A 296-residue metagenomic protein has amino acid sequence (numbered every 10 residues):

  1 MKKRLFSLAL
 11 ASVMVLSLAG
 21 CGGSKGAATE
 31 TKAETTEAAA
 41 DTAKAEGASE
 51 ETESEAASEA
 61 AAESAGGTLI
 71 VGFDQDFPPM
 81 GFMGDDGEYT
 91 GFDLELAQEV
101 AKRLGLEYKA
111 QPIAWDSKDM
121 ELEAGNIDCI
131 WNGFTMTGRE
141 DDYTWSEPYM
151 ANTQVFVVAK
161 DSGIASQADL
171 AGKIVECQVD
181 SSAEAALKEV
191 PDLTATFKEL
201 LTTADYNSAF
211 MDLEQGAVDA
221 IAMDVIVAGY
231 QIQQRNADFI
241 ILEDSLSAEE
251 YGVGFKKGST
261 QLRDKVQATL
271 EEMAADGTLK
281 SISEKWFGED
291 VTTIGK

Functional and structural regions predicted by a protein language model:
L18-A33, A40-A48: Bacterial lipoprotein signal-peptidase II cleavage site
A61-G133, D276: Extracytoplasmic small-molecule ligand-binding "clamshell" domains of the periplasmic binding protein/Venus flytrap
Q75, A151-V158, V225, G229 (+2 more regions): Periplasmic-binding protein-like
Q75-P78, Y89-K102, F134, V155-N207 (+2 more regions): Bilobed "Venus flytrap"/periplasmic-binding protein-like clamshell domains and structurally analogous long
L94, K109-E121, L200-Q215, E249: Short helix-initiation/N-cap motifs at beta->coil->alpha
L94-R103, D161-I164, K173-I174, V179-S182 (+1 more regions): Extended ligand-binding regions for polar small-molecule ligands
Q98, K102, E107-D169, I240: Acidic, polar ligand-binding/catalytic clefts
S117, G133-D142, A186-E189, E214-Q215 (+1 more regions): A ligand-binding cleft/hinge motif common to bilobed small-molecule-binding domains
